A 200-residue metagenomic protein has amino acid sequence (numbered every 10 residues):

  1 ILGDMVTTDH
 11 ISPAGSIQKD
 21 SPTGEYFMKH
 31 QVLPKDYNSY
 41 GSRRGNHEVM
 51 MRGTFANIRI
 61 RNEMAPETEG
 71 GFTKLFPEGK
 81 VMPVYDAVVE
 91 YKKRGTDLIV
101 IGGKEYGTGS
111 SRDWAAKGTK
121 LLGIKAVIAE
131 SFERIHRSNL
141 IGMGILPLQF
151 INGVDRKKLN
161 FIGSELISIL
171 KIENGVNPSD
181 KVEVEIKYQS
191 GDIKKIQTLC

Functional and structural regions predicted by a protein language model:
I1-C200: Fe-S-dependent hydro-lyases/dehydratases of central metabolism
